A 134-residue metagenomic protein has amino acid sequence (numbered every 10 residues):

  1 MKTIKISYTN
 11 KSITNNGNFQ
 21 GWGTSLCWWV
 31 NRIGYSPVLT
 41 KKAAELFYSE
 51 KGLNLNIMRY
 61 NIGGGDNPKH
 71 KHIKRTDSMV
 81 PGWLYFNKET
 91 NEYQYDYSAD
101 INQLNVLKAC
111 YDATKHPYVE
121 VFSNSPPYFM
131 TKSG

Functional and structural regions predicted by a protein language model:
K2-G134: N-terminal catalytic cores of secreted or lumenal carbohydrate-active enzymes
